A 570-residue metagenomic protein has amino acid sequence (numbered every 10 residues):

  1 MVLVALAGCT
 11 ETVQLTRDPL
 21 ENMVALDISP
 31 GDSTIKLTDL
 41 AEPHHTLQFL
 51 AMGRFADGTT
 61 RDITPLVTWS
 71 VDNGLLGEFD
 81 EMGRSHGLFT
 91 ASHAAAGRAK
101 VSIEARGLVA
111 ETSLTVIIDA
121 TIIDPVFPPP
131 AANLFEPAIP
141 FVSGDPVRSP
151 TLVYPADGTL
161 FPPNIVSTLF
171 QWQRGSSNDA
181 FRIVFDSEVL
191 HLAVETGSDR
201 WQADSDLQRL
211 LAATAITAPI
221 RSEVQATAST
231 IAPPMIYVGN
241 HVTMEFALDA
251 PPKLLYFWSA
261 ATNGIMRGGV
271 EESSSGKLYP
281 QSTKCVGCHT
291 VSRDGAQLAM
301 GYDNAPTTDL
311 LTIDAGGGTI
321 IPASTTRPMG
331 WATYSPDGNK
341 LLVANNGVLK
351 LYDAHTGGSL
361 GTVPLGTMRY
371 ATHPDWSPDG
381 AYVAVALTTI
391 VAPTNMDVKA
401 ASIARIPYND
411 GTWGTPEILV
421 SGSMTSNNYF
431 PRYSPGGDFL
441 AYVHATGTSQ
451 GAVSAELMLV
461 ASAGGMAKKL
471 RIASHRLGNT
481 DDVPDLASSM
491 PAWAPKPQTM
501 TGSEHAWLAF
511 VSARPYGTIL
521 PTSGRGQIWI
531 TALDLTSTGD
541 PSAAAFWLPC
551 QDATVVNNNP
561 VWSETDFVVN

Functional and structural regions predicted by a protein language model:
V4, D27, F49, R54 (+14 more regions): Compositionally biased, low-complexity repeat tracts
L6-G8: C-terminal motif of bacterial Sec signal peptides marking the signal peptidase cleavage site
T10-F127, A131-A132, S177-A180, A203 (+1 more regions): Extracytoplasmic soluble-region selector
D119-N570: Sequence signature of WD/YWTD-type beta-propeller architectures
